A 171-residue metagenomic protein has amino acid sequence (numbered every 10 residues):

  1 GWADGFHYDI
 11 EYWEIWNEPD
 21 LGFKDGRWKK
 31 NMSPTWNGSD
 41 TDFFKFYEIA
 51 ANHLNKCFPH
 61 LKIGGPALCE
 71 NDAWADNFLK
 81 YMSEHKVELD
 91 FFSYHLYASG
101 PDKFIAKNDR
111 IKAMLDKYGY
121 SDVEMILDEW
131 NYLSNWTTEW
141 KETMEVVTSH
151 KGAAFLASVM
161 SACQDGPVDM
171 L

Functional and structural regions predicted by a protein language model:
G1-F91, H95-A113, W136-L156: Active-site cleft segment of glycoside hydrolase catalytic domains centered on the general acid/base Glu
F58, K86, Y118-Y120, G166: A structural signal for short coil/turn segments at secondary-structure junctions
K62, G119-D122, L171: Secondary-structure boundary/capping signal
V123-D128: Active-site neighborhood of phospho(di)ester-bond hydrolases with catalytic His/Asp-centered motifs
Y132: Glycine-rich, acidic and aromatic/proline-enriched surface loops and short helix-turn segments that act as binding
A157-L171: Aromatic- and carboxylate-lined catalytic core of secreted/periplasmic carbohydrate-active enzymes
